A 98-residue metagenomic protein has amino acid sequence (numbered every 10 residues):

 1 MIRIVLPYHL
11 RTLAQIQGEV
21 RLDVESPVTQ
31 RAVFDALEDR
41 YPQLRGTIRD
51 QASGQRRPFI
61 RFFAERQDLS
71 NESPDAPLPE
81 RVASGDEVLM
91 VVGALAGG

Functional and structural regions predicted by a protein language model:
M1-G97: Ubiquitin-like/PB1-type beta-grasp interaction modules and other compact soluble beta-rich domains
